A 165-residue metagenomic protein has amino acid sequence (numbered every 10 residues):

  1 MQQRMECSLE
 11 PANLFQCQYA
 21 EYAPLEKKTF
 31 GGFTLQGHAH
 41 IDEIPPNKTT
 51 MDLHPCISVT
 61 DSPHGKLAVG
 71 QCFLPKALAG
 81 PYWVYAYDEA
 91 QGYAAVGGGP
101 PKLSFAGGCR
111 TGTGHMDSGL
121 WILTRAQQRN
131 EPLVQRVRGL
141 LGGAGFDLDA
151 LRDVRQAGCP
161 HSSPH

Functional and structural regions predicted by a protein language model:
M1-H165: A beta-rich soluble binding module of mature secreted/lumenal proteins
